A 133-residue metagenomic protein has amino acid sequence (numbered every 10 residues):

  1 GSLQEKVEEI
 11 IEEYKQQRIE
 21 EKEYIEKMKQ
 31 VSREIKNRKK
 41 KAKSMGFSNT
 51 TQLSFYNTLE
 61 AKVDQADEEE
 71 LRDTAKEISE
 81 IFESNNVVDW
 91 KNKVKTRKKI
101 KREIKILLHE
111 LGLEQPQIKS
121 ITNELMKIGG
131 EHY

Functional and structural regions predicted by a protein language model:
G1-Y133: Catalytic cores and motor modules of nucleic-acid processing enzymes
